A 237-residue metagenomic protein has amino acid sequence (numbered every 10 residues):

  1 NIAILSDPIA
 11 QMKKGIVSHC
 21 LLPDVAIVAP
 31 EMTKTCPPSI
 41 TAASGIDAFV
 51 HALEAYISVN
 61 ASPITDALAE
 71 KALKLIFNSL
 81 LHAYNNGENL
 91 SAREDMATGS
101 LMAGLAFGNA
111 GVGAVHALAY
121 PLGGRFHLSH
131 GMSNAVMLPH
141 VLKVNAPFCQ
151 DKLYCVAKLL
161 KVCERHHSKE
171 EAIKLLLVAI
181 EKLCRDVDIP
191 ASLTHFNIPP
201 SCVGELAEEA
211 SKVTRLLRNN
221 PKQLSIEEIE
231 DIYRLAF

Functional and structural regions predicted by a protein language model:
I2-A110, P221: Carboxylate- and glycine-rich phosphate/diphosphate-binding segment that chelates Mg2+/Mn2+
C36-P38, N60-T65, P139-V141, E164-H166 (+2 more regions): A ubiquitous short alpha-helical element
A48, A52, L75, S79 (+6 more regions): A general alpha-helix detector
F49-L53, M96-G104, L138, I180 (+3 more regions): Short alpha-helical scaffolding segments that buttress acidic/His motifs in well-ordered protein cores
A67-K71, L75, D95-T98, A117-Y120 (+4 more regions): Amphipathic alpha-helical interaction segments
A110-L175, E181: C-terminal catalytic subdomain
L153, C163-F237: C-terminal charged capping/lid subdomain of soluble metabolic enzymes
